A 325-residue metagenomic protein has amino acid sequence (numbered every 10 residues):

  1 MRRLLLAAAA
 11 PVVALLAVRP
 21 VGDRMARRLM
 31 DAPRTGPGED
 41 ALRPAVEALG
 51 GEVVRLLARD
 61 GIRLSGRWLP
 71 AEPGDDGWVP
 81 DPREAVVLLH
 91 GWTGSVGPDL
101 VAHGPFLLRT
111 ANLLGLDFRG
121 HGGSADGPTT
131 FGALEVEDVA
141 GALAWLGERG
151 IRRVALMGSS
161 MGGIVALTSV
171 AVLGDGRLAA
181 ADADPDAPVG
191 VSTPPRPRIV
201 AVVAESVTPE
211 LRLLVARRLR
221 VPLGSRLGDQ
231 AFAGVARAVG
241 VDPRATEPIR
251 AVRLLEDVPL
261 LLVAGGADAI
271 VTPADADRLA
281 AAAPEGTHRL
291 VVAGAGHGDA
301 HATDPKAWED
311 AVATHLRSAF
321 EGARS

Functional and structural regions predicted by a protein language model:
R2-L57: An N-terminal hydrophobic leader/cap segment in hydrolases
W92-L107, F118: The serine-hydrolase catalytic nucleophile loop
F106-A125: Conserved alpha/beta-hydrolase
T129-R149: Alpha/beta-hydrolase active-site loop
A171-R244, R250-A251, V258: Hydrolase active-site cap/lid region
L255-E256, L262-A264, D268: Short beta-strand/loop motif that positions the catalytic acidic residue of the alpha/beta-hydrolase fold
A269-D275: Conserved alpha/beta-hydrolase "acid-adjacent" motif
A295-E309: Catalytic histidine-centered segment of alpha/beta-hydrolase-like enzymes
